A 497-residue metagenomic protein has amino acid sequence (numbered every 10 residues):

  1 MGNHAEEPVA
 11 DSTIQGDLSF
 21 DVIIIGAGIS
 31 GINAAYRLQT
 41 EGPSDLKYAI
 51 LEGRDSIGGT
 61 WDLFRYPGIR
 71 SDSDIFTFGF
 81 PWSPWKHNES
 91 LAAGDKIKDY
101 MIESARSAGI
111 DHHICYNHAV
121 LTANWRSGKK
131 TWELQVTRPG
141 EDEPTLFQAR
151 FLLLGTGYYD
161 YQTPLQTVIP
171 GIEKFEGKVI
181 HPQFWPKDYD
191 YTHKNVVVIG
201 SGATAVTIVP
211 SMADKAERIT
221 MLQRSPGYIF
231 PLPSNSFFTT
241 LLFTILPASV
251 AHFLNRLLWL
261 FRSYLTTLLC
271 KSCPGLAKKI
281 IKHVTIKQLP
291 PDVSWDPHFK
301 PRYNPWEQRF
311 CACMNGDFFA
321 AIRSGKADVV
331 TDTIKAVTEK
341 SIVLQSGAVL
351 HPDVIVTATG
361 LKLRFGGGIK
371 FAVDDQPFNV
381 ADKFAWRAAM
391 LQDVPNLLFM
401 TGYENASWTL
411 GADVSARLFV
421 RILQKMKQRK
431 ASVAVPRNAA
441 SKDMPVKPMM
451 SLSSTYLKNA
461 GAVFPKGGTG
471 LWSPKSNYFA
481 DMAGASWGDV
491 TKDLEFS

Functional and structural regions predicted by a protein language model:
G2-A27, I32-T60, A92-V197, S201-A203 (+5 more regions): Flavin (primarily FAD) cofactor-binding/catalytic cores of flavoenzymes
G53-E103, R224-K287, P291-D292: Glycine-rich active-site loop/strand segments that organize a redox cofactor
W61, S71, F78-F80, I169-I172 (+4 more regions): Short clusters of hydrophobic/aromatic residues that line enzyme substrate/ligand-binding pockets
D72-D74, F365, L391, M450: A short, structural micro-pattern
W82, H298-P305, P436-A440: Short linear capping/connector segments at secondary-structure termini
S83-A92, L153-Y161, L258-L268, D328-E339 (+2 more regions): Hydrophobic transmembrane alpha-helix bundles
S83-E89, K187-V196, K215-E217, L232-T239 (+4 more regions): Low-complexity, flexible helical/coil segments
A205, Y228-P231, T240-L241, R256 (+2 more regions): C-terminal, flexible cofactor-proximal segment of oxidoreductases
